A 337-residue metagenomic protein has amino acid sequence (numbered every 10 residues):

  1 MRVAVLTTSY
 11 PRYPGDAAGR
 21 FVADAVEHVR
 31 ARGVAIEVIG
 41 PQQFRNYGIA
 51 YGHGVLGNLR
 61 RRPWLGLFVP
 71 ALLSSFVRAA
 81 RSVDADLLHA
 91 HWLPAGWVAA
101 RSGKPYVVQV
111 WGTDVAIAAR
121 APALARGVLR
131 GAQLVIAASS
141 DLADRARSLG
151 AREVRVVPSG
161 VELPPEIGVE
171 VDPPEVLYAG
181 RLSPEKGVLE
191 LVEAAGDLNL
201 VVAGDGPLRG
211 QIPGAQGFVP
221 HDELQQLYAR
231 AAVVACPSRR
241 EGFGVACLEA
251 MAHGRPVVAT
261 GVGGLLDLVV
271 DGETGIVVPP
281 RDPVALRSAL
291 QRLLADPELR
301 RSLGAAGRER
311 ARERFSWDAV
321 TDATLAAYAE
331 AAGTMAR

Functional and structural regions predicted by a protein language model:
M1-R45, R337: N-terminal subdomain of nucleotide-sugar transferases
A4, I136, V161, G168-V201: Conserved donor-binding/catalytic core segment of Leloir-type glycosyltransferases
G40, V108-W111, V115, A125-E166 (+1 more regions): Donor nucleotide-sugar binding/catalytic pocket of nucleotide-sugar-dependent glycosyltransferases
A90-A95: Short His-centered aromatic/hydrophobic patch
L129, V219, Q226-A231: Short alpha-helical donor nucleotide-sugar binding micro-motif in glycosyltransferases
R239: Aromatic "clamp/platform" in nucleotide-sugar-dependent glycosyltransferases that forms part of the donor/acceptor
P256-A259, V269: Short hydrophobic beta-strand element within catalytic cores of glycosyltransferases and related nucleotide-activated
D271-G272, I276-P283, R292-P297: Conserved acidic donor-binding segment of nucleotide-sugar-dependent glycosyltransferases
